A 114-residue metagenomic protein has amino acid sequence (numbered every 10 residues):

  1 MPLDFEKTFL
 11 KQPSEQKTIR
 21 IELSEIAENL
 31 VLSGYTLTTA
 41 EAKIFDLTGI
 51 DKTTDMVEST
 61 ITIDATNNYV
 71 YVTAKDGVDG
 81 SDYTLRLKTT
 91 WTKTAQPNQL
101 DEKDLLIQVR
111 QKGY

Functional and structural regions predicted by a protein language model:
M1-L32, V109-Y114: Predominantly extracytoplasmic/ectodomain segments of secreted and cell-surface proteins
I26-L37, L47-I50: Extracellular acidic loop/turn motifs
I44-T66: Low-complexity "stalk/linker" and mucin-like segments enriched in Ser/Thr/Pro/Ala/Gly
N68-V72: Short strand-edge motifs at loop-to-beta-strand transitions and within beta-strands of extracellular beta-rich domains
K75-S81: Surface-exposed, short loops/turns at beta-strand junctions within beta-sandwich domains
D76, W91-K93, Q111: Beta-strand elements of well-folded, non-transmembrane domains
S81-K93: A short beta-strand micro-motif common to beta-rich folds, especially ectodomain repeats
P97-Q111: C-terminal edge beta-strand
